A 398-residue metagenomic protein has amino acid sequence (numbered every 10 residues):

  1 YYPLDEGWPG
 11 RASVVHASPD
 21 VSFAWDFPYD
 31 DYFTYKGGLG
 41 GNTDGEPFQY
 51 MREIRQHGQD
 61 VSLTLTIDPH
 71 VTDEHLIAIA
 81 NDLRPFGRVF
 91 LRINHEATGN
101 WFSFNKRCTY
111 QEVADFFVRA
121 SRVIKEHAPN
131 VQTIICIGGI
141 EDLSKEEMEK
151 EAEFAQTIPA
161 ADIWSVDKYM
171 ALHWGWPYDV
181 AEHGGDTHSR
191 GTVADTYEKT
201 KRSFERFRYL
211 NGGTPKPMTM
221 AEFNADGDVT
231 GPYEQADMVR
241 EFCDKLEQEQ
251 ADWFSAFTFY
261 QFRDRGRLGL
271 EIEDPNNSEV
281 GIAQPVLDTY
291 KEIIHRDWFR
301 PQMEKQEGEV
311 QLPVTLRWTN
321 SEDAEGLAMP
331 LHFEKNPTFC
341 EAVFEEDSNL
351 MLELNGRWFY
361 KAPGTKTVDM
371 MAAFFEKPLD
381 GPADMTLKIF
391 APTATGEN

Functional and structural regions predicted by a protein language model:
Y1-P85: N-terminal carbohydrate-binding/catalytic regions of secreted carbohydrate-active enzymes
Y2-D5, K36-M51, E74-N81, E141-Q156 (+2 more regions): Alpha-helical scaffolding within the catalytic cores of extracellular/periplasmic polymer-degrading hydrolases
Y32, G41-T43, Y169-D228: Glycoside hydrolase catalytic-domain groove-lining segments
L63-L65, F102, L172, W176 (+2 more regions): Active-site clefts of carbohydrate-active enzymes
A80-Y110, T133-E141, M220: Active-site groove signature of glycoside hydrolases
R122-E149, G213-D228, F254-D264: Aromatic-lined carbohydrate-recognition surfaces of secreted/lumenal glycan-active proteins
E249, W253, T258-F339, M351: Aromatic-rich peripheral "rim/lid" segments of glycoside hydrolase catalytic domains that contact and position glycan
H332-F333, D347-N398: Beta-strand-rich ligand-recognition modules
